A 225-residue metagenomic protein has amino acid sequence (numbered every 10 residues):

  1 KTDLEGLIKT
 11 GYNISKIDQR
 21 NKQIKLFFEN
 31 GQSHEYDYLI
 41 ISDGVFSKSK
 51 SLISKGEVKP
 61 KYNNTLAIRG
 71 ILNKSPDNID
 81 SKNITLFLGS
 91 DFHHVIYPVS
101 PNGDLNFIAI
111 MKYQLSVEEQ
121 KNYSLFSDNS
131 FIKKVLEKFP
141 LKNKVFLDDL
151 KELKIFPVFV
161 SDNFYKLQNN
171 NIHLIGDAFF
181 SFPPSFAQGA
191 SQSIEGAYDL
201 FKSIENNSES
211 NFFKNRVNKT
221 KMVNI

Functional and structural regions predicted by a protein language model:
K1-D3, Q19, S47-K50, R69 (+7 more regions): Residue-level signal for functionally critical sites in structured catalytic/ligand-binding pockets
T2-G6, E205-S208: Short glycine/proline-enriched coil/turn segments at helix->beta-strand junctions
D3-N143: Conserved FAD-binding catalytic core of PHBH/FMO-like flavoproteins
I40-I41, I96, F131, L150-I225: Conserved mid-domain beta->alpha element of the FAD-binding
N143, L147-L150: Conserved P-loop NTPase mechanochemical-coupling segment
